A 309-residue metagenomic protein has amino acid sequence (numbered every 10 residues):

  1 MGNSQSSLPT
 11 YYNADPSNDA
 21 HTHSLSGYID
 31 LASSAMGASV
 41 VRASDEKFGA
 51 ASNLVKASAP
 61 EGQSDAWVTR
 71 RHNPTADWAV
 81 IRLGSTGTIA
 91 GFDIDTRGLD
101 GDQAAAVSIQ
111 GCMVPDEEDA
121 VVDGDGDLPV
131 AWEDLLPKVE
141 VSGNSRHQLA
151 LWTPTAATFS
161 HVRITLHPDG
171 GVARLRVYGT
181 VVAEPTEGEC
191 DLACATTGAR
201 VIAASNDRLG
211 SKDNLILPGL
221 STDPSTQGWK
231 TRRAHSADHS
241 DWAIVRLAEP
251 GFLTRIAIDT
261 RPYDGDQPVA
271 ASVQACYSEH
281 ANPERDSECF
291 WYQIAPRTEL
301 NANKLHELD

Functional and structural regions predicted by a protein language model:
M1-P74, A90, R97-D127, W152-D238 (+1 more regions): Juxtadomain low-complexity/linker regions and immediately adjacent membrane-anchoring helices
P74-A76, G84-G91, F159, D238-S240 (+1 more regions): Extended extracellular/luminal ectodomain segments enriched in beta-structured repeat modules
V80-R82, G91-D95, R163-T165, I244-R246 (+1 more regions): Residues within well-ordered beta-strands of beta-sheet-rich folds
T86, W132-G171, S240-W242, P250-G251 (+1 more regions): Beta-sandwich interaction modules
E117-P137, P185-E187, A281-A295: Surface-exposed loop/edge segments in extracytoplasmic proteins
P224-G265, E279-H306: Eukaryotic modular interaction domains in large regulatory/scaffold proteins
